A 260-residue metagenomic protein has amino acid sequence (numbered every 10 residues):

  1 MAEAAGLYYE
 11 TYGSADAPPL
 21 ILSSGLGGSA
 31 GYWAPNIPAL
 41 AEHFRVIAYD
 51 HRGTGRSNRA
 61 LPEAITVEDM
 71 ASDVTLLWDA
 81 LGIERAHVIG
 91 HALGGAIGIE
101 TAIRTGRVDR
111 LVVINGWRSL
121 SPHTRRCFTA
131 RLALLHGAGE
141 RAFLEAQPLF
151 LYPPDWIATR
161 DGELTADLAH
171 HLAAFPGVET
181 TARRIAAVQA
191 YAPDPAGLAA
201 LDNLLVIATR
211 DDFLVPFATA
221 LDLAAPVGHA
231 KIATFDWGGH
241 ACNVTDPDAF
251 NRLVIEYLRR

Functional and structural regions predicted by a protein language model:
A5-A60: Conserved HGGG/HGGXW glycine-rich cap/lid loop of the alpha/beta-hydrolase fold
P38, I47-I89: Active-site loop/oxyanion-hole signature of alpha/beta-hydrolase fold enzymes
G90, G94, G98: Gly/Ala-rich beta-loop-alpha elbow adjacent to hydrolase catalytic centers
I99, I103-R104, D109-A138: Flexible "cap/lid" loop of the alpha/beta hydrolase fold
P122-T124, R141-G197: Conserved alpha/beta-hydrolase catalytic His-Asp/Glu region
A200, V206-A208: Short beta-strand/loop motif that positions the catalytic acidic residue of the alpha/beta-hydrolase fold
R210-V215: Acidic catalytic loop of the alpha/beta-hydrolase fold
F235-N251: Catalytic histidine-centered segment of alpha/beta-hydrolase-like enzymes
